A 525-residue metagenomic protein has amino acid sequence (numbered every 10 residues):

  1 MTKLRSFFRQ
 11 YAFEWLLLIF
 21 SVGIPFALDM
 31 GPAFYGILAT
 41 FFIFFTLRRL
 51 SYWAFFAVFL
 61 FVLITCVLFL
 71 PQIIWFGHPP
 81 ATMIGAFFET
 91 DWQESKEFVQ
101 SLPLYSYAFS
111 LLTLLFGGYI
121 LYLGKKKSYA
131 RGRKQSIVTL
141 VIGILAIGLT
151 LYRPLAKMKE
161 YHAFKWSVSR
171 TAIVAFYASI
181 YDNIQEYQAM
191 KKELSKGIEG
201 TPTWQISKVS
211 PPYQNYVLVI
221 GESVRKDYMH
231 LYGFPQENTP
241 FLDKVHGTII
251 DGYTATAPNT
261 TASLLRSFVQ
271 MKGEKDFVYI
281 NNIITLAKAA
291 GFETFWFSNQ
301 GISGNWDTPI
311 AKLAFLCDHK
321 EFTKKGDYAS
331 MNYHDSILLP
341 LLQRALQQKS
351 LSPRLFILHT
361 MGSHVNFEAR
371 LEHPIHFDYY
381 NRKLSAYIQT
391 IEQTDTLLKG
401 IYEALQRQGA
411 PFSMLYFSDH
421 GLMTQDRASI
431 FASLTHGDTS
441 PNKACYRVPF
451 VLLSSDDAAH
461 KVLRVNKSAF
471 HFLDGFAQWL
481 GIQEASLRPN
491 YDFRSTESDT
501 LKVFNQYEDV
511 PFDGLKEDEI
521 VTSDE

Functional and structural regions predicted by a protein language model:
M1-S169: Transmembrane and membrane-interface helices of multi-pass, inner-membrane envelope-modifying transferases
R5-L16, D29, R49-Y52, F56 (+10 more regions): Membrane-interface soluble catalytic domains
F41-F44, V174, T201-Q205, P340-L346 (+1 more regions): A long, amphipathic alpha-helix that forms part of the scaffold/cap immediately adjacent to metal-dependent active
G143, L149-V219, S223-I375, C445-R447 (+1 more regions): Active-site-proximal alpha/beta segments of enzymes that process anionic O-linked groups
W204-I206, F431-P441: Short, P/G- and charge-enriched loop/turn segments at secondary-structure junctions
V217-L218, Q393-S433, A477: Metal-dependent active-site segment of extracytoplasmic phospho-/sulfohydrolases and closely related
W296-S298, L355-G362, I388, S413-S418 (+1 more regions): Short beta-strand segments
